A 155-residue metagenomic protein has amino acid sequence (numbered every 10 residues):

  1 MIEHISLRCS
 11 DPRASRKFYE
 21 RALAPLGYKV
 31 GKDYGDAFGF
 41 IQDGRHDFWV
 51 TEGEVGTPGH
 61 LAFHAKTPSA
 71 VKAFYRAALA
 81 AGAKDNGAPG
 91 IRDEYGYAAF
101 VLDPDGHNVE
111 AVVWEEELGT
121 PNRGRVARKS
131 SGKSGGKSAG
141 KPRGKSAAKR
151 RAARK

Functional and structural regions predicted by a protein language model:
E3-D11, E54-L79, Y97-L102: Vicinal oxygen chelate
L7-H46: Core segments of cupin and vicinal oxygen chelate
S15-Y19, A78, G106: Conserved active-site tyrosine of GNAT-family acetyltransferases
R21-L26, F74-A77, A81: Generic non-transmembrane alpha-helical segments
G27-K29, W49, K84-P89: A short linear hydrophobic-aromatic micro-motif
G39-G44, E52-G53, V101-P104: Active-site beta-strand termini and strand-to-loop segments that position acidic
H46-V50, A111: Broad, structure-driven detector of short, well-ordered beta-strand segments within folded domains
L79-K155: Vicinal oxygen chelate
